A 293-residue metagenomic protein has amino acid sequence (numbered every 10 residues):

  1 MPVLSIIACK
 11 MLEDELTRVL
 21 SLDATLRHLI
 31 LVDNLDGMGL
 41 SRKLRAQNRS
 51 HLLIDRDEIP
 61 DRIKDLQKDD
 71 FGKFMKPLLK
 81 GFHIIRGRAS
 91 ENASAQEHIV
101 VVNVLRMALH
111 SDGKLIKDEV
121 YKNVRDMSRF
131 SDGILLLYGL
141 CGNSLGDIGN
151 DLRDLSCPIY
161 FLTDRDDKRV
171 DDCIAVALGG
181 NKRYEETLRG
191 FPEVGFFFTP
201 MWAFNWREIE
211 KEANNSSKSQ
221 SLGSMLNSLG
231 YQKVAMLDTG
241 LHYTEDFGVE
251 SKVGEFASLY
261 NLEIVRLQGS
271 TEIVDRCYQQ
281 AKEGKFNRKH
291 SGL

Functional and structural regions predicted by a protein language model:
P2-H110: N-terminal glycine-rich anion-binding loop in soluble enzyme alpha/beta folds
P2-I6, I99-V100, G133-L135, P158-I159 (+3 more regions): Hydrophobic beta-strand segments of well-ordered beta-sheets in folded domains
I6-D14, L109-K114, I134-D147, D166-K168 (+3 more regions): Gly/Ser/Thr-rich loops at beta-strand to alpha-helix junctions that form or flank small-molecule/cofactor-binding
L20-L26, D151-D154, E250-A257: Short, solvent-exposed amphipathic alpha-helical segments in soluble enzyme and RNA/protein-processing domains
N103-R106, L145-E208: Long, charge-dense
D118-F130: Short, well-structured alpha-helical segments in soluble
Y184-K252: A conserved mid-domain beta-alpha-beta active-site/ligand-binding segment of alpha/beta enzyme cores
L222-L293: Extended, basic/helix-rich recognition subdomains
